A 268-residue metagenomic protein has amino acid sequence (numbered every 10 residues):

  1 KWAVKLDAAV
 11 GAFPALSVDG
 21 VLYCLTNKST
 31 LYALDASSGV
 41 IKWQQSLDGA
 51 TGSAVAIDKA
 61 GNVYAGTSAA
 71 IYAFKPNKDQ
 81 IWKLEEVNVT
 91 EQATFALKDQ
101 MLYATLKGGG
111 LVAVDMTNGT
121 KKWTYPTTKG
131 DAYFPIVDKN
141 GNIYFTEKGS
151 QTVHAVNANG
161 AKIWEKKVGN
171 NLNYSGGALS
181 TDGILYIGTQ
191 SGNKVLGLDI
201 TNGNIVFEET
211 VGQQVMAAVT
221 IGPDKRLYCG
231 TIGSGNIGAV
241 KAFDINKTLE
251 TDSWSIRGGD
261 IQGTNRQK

Functional and structural regions predicted by a protein language model:
K1-K268: Extracytoplasmic/lumenal domain signature
